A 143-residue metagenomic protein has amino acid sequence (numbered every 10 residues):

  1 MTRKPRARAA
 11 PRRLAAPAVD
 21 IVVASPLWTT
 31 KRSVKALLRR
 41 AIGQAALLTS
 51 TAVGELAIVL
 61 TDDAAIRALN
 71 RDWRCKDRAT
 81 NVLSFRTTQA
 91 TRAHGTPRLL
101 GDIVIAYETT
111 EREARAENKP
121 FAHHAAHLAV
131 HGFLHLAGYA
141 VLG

Functional and structural regions predicted by a protein language model:
M1-A126, L134-G143: An acidic/histidine-cluster motif and surrounding catalytic segment that typifies divalent-metal-assisted enzyme active
